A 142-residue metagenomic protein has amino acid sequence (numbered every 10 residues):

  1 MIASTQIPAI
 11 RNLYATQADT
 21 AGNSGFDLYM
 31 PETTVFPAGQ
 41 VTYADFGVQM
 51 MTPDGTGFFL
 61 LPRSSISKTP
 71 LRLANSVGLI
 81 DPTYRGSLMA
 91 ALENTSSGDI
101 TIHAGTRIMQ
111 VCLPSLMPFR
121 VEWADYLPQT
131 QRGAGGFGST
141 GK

Functional and structural regions predicted by a protein language model:
M1-K142: DUTPase catalytic domain/fold
